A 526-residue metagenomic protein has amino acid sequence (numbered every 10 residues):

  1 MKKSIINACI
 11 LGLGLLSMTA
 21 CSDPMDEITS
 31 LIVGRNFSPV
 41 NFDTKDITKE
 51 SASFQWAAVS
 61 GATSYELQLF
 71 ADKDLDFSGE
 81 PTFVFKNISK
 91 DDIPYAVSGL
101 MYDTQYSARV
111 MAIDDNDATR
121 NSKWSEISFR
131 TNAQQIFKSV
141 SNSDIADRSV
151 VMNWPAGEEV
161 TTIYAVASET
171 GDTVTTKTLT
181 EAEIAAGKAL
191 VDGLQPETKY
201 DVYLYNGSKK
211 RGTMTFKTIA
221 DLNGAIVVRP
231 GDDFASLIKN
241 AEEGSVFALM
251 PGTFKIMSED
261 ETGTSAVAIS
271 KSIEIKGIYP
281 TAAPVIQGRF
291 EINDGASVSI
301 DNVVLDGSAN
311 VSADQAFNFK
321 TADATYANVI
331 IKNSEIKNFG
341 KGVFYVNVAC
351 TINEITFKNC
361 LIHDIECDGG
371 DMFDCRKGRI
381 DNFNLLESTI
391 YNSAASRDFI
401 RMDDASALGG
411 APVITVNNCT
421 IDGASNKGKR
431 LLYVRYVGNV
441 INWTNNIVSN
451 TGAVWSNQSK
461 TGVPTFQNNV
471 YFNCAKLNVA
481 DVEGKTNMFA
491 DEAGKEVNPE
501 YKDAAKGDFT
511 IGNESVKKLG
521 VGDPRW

Functional and structural regions predicted by a protein language model:
S22-G61, Y102, D117-E158, P196 (+1 more regions): Pro/Thr/Ser/Gly-rich low-complexity, intrinsically disordered linker/stalk tracts
E66-D103, D115, Y164-Q195: Recognizes extended acidic, P/S/T-rich segments that occur within or adjacent to Ig-like beta-sandwich modules
V97-T119, V191-G212: Beta-strand-rich modules
A220-S258, N513-D523: Acidic Gly/Asp/Thr-rich repetitive segments characteristic of extracellular carbohydrate-active and adhesion proteins
E243-V246, S258-G288, N293-V303, Y501: Beta-solenoid repeat scaffold
S258-E259, V285-F290, S308-F317, N338-V348 (+6 more regions): Short glycine/acidic-rich loop motifs that flank beta-strands on beta-rich extracellular proteins
S297-G307, Y326-N338, N353-C367, I380-A395 (+5 more regions): Right-handed parallel beta-helix
Q458-W526: Acidic, glycine- and Ser/Thr-rich low-complexity intrinsically disordered tracts in extracellular/secreted proteins
